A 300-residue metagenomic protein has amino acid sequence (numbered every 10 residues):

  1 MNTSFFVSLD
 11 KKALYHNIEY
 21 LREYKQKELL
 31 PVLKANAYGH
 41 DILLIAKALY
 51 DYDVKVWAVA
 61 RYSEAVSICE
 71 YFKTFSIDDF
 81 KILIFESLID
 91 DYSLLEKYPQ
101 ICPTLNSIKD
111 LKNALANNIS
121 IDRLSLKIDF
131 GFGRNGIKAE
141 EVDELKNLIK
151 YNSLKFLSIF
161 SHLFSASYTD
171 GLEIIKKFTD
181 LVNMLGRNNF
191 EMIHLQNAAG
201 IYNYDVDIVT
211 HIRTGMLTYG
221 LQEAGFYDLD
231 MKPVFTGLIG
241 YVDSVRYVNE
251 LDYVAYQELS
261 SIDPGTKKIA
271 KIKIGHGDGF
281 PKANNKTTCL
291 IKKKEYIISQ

Functional and structural regions predicted by a protein language model:
N2-L9, Y15, L88-D90, D122 (+1 more regions): Active-site anion/phosphate-binding pocket segments in diverse small-molecule metabolic enzymes
F5-S8, A13, K27-M192: Active-site-proximal beta-alpha core segment in soluble small-molecule metabolic enzymes
L14-N17, L21: Alpha-helical packing segments of well-folded alpha/beta enzyme cores
